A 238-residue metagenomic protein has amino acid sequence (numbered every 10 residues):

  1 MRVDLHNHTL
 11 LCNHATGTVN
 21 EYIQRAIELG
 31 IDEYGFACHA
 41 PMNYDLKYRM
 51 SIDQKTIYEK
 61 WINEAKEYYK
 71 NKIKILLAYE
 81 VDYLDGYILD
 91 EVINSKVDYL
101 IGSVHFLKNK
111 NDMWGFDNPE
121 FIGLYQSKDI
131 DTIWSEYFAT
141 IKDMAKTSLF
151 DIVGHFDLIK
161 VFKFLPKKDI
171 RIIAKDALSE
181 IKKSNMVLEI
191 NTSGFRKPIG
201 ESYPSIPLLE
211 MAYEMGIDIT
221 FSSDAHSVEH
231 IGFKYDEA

Functional and structural regions predicted by a protein language model:
M1-Y83, V92, D98, K160-I172 (+4 more regions): An N-terminally biased module of ancient metal coordination in phosphate/nucleic-acid-related enzymes
N13, S103-N109, W114-M215: Domain-core and long-helix interface of multi-subunit machines
I23, L89, I141-K142: Short hydrophobic/charged patches on amphipathic alpha-helices used for structural packing and interfaces
L29, Y68, N94-S95, T147 (+2 more regions): Alpha-helix C-cap/termination motif
L46, Y87, N111-D112, I199-G200 (+1 more regions): Short glycine-/acidic-enriched loop or helix-start segments at secondary-structure transitions that form or flank
L84-Y87, S205: Short, well-ordered alpha-helical microsegments
S205-A238: Long, positively charged, glycine-interspersed low-complexity recognition regions
